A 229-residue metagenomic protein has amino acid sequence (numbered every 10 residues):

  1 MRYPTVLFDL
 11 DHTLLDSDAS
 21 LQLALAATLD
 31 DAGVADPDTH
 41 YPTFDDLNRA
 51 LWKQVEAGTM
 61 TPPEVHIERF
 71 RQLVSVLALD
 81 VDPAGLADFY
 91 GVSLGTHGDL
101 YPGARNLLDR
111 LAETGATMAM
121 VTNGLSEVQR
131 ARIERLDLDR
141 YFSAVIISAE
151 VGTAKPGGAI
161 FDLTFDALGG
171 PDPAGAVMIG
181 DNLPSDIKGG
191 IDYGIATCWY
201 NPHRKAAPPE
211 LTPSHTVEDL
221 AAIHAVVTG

Functional and structural regions predicted by a protein language model:
M1-V6, A19, D109-A112, V121 (+1 more regions): Asp-based, Mg2+/Mn2+-dependent phosphohydrolase catalytic module
R2-P102: N-terminal helical cap/lid subdomain that shapes the substrate entry/recognition surface in HAD-like hydrolases
A32, D38-H40, L77, G85-L86 (+5 more regions): Short, intrinsically disordered/low-complexity patches at protein termini and at juxtamembrane boundaries
V65-R69, D99-P102, N106, K155 (+2 more regions): Generic recognition of short, well-ordered alpha-helical interface segments
G103-G115: Catalytic-core regions built around general acid/base machinery
